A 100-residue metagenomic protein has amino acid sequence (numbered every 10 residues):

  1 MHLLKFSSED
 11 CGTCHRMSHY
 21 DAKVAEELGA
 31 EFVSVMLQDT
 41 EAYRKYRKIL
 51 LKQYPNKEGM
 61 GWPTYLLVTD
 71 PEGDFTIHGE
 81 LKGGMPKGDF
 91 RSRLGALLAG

Functional and structural regions predicted by a protein language model:
M1, A25, S34, H78 (+1 more regions): Generic N-terminal initiation segments characterized by hydrophobic and/or small/turn-forming residues
M1-A30: Local sequence-structure signature of Cys/Sec-based thiol-disulfide redox active-site neighborhoods
F6, L28-K48: Thiol-based oxidoreductase modules, predominantly thioredoxin-like and allied folds used for disulfide exchange
G12, E26, Q38, V68-P71 (+1 more regions): A generic structural signal for solvent-exposed, polar alpha-helical segments
G12-K23, T40-K45, I49-M60, G88: Chalcogenol-based redox active-site neighborhoods
L28, Y54-E58, L98: A broad structural signal for alpha-helix termini and local helix breaks/kinks
M60-G100: Non-catalytic, surface beta->alpha helical segment in thiol-disulfide oxidoreductase systems
